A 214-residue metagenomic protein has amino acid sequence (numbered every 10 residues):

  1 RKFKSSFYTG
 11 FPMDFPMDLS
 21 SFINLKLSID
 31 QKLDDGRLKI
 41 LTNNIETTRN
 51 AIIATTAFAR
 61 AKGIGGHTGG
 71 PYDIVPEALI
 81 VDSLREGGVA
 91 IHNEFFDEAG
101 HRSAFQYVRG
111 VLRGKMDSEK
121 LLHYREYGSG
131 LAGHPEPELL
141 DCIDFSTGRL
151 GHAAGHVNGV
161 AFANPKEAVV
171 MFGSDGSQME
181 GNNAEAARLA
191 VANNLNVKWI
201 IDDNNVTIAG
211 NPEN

Functional and structural regions predicted by a protein language model:
R1-D82, S177, G181, K198-T207 (+1 more regions): Conserved acidic/glycine
R37-L41, R49-N194: Cofactor-binding active-site loop characterized by glycine-rich and histidine/acidic residues
